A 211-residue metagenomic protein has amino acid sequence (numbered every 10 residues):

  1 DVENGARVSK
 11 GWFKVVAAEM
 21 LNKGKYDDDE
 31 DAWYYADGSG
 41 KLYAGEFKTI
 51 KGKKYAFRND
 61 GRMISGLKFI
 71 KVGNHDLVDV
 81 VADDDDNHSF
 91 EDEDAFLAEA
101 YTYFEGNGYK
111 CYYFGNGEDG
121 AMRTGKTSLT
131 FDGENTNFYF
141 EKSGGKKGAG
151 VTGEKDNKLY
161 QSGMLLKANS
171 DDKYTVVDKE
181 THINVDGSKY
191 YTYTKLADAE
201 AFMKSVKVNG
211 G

Functional and structural regions predicted by a protein language model:
D1-G211: Extracellular adhesion/carbohydrate-binding repeat motifs centered on closely spaced tryptophans
